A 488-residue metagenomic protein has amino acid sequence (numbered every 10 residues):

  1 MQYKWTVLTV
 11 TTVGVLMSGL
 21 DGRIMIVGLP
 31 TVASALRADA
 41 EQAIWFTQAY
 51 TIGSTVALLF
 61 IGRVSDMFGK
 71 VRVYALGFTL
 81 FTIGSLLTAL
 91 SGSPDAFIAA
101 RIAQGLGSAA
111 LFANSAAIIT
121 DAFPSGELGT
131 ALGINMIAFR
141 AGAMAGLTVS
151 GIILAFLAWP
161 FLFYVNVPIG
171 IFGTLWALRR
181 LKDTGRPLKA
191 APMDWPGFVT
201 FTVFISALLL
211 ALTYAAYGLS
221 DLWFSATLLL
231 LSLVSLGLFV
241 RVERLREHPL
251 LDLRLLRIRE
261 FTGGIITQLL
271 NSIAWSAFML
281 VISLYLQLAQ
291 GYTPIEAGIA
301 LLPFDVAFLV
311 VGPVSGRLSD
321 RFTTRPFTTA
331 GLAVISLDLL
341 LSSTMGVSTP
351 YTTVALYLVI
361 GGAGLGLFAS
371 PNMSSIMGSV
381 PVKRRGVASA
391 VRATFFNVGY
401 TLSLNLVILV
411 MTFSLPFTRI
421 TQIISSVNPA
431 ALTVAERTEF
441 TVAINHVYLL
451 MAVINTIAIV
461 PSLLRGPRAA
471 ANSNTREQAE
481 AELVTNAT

Functional and structural regions predicted by a protein language model:
M1-Y3, P187, V427-A435, L463-T488: Intrinsic disorder in cytosolic terminal tails and internal cytosolic loops of multi-pass membrane transporters
T6-L20, M25-V27, P196, D221-L231 (+3 more regions): 12-transmembrane solute porter fold
D21, Y50-A57, G107, A138 (+4 more regions): MFS transmembrane alpha-helix packing/gate-lining sites
G28-A57, A96-A99, Q290, I295-I299: Extracellular/periplasmic helix-loop-helix junction of adjacent transmembrane segments in MFS-like secondary
V32-A33, V64-S65, V149-L157, L212 (+4 more regions): Interfacial helix-cap and linker-helix signal at transmembrane-aqueous boundaries of multi-pass secondary transporters
Q48-G62, F112-A116, L302-S315: Central cavity-lining transmembrane alpha-helices of secondary-active solute carriers, predominantly the Major
R63-P196, W223: Helix-loop-helix hairpins in multi-pass membrane proteins, especially solute transporters
A155-T267, A274, A300: Hydrophobic transmembrane-helix bundles of small-molecule transporters
